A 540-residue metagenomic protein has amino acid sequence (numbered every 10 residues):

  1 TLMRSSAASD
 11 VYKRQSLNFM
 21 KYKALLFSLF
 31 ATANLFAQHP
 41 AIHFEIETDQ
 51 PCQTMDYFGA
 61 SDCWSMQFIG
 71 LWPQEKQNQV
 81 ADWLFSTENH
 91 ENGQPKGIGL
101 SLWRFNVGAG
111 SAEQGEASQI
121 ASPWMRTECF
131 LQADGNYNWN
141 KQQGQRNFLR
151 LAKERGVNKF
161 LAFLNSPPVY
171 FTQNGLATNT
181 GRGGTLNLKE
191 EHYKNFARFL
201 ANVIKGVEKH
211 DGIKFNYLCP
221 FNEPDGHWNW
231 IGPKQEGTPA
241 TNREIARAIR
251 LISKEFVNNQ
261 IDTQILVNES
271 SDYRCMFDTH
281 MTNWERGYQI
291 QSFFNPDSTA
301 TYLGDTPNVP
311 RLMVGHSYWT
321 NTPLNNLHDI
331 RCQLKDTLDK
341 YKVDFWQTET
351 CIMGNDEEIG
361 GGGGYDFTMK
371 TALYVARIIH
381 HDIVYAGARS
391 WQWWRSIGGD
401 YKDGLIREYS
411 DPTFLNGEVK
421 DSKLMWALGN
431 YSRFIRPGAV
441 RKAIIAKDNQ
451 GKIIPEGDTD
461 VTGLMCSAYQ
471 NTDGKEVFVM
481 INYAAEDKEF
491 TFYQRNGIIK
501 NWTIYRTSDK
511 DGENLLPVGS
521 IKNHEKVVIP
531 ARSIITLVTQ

Functional and structural regions predicted by a protein language model:
T1-Q15: Single conserved hydrophobic/aromatic residue that forms the stacking wall/gate of nucleotide- or nucleobase-binding
H39-N216, Q235-A246, R250, K254: N-terminal catalytic cores of secreted or lumenal carbohydrate-active enzymes
D56-D62, S101-V107, S111, K159-F163 (+7 more regions): Structural recognition of the beta-strand scaffold that forms the well-ordered cores of secreted hydrolase catalytic
Q235-I378: Noncatalytic carbohydrate-binding groove/subsite architecture in carbohydrate-active enzymes
D344-I435, A439-I453: Aromatic/acidic polysaccharide-binding cleft in carbohydrate-active enzymes
K452-K500, R532: Carbohydrate-binding surface patches
R495-E513: Solvent-exposed beta-hairpin/edge-strand motifs
P517-Q540: C-terminal beta-strand-rich structural cap/linker in extracellular carbohydrate-active enzymes
